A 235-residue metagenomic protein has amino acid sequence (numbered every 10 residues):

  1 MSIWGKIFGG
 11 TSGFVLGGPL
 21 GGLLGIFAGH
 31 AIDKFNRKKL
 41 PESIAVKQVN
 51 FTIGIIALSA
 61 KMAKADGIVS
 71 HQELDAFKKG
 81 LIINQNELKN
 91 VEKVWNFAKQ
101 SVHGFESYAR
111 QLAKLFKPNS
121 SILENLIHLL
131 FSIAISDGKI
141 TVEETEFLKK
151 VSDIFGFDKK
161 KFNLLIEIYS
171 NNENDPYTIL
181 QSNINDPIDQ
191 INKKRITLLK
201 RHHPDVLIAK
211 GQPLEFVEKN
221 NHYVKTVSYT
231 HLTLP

Functional and structural regions predicted by a protein language model:
M1-Y229: Small-residue-enriched hydrophobic alpha-helices in membranes
T230-P235: Conserved small/polar residues in nucleotide/adenosyl-binding loops
